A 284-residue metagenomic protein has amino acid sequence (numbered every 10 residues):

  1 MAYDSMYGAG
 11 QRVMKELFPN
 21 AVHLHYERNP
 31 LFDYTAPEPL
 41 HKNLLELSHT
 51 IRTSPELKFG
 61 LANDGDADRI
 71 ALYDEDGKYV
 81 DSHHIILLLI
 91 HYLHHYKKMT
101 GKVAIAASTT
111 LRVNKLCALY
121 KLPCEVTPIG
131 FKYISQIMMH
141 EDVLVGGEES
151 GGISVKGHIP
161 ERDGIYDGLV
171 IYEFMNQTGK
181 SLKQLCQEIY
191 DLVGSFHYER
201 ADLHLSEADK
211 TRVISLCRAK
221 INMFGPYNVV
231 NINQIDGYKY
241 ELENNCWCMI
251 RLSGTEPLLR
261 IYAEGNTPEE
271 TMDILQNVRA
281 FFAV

Functional and structural regions predicted by a protein language model:
M1-T178, L182, D191: Phosphate-binding chemistry for phosphorylated carbohydrates and sugar-nucleotides
M99-V284: Phosphate-binding and adjacent anionic-ligand microenvironments
